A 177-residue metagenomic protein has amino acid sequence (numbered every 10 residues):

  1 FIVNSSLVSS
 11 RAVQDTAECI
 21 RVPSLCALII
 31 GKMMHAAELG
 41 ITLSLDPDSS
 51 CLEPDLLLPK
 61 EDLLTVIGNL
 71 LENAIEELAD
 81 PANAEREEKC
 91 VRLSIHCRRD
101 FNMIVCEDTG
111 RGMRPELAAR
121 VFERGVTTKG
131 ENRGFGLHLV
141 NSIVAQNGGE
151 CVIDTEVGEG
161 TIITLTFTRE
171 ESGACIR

Functional and structural regions predicted by a protein language model:
A17, S44-V66: Conserved short strand/loop->alpha-helix "switch" segment adjacent to the catalytic nucleotide/phosphoryl-transfer site
A17-L39: Short beta-to-alpha transition helix within the HATPase_c
K60-A84: Conserved ATP-binding N-box helix of the HATPase_c
R86-D100: Short beta-strand/loop element within the Bergerat-fold HATPase_c
D108: Acidic ATP/Mg2+-coordinating residue in the GHKL
M113-R124: Short conserved segment of the HATPase_c
V144-A145: Detector for a conserved hydrophobic position within an alpha-helical segment of the HATPase_c
G148-D154: Glycine-rich ATP-binding loops of the HATPase_c
